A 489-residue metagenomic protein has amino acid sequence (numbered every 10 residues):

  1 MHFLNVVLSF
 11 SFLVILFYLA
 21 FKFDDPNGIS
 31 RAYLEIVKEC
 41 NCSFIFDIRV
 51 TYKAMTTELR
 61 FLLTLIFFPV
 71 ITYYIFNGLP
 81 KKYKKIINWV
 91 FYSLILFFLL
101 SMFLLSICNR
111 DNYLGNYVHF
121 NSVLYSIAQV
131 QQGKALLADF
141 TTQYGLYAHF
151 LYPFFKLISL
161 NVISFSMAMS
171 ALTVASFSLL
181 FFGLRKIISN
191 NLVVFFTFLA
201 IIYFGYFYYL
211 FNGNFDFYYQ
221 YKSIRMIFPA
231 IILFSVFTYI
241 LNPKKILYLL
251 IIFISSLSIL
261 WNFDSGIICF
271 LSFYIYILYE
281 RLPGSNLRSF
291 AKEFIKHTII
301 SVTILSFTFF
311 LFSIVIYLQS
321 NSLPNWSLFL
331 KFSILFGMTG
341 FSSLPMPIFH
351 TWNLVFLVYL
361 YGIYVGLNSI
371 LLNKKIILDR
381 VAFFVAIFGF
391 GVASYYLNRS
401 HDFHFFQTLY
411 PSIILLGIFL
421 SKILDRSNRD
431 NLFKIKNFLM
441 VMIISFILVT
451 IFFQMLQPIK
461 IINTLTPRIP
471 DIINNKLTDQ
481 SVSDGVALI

Functional and structural regions predicted by a protein language model:
V37-K53, S126-I127, L146-P153, Y208-G213 (+1 more regions): Juxtamembrane membrane-water interface segments that cap and precede transmembrane helices
C42-I48, P229-L249, G284, L360-L378 (+1 more regions): Membrane-interface transmembrane helices that cradle and orient dolichyl/undecaprenyl
I48-P69, F196, A200-T238, W261 (+1 more regions): Membrane-interface micro-motifs in multi-pass membrane enzymes
S122, A128, A138-I163, M167: Short hydrophobic/aromatic helix or loop-helix immediately within or flanking a transmembrane segment in polytopic
H149, I158-S178, F215-Y221, N353: Loop-to-helix entry region of an early transmembrane alpha helix in multi-pass inner-membrane enzymes
M167-F195, Y203-Y206, I231-T238: Transmembrane-helix motifs of polytopic, lipid-linked glycan transferases
F228, I267-I268, R399-N431: Hydrophobic/aromatic-rich transmembrane helices and adjacent perimembrane loops
Y248-F263, C269-Y274, F388-Y395: Membrane-interface alpha helices of multi-pass inner-membrane proteins
